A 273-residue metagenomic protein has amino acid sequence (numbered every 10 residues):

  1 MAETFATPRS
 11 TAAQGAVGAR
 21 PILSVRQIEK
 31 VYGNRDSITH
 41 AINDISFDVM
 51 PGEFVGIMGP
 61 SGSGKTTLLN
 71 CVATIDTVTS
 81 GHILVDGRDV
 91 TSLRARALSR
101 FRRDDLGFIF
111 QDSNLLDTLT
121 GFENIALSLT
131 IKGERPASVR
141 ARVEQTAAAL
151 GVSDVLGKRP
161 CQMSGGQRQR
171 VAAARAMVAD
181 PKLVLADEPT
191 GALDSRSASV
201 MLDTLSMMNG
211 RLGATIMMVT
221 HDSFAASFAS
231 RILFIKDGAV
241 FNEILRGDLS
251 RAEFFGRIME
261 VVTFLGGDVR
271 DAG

Functional and structural regions predicted by a protein language model:
A2-G18: Pre-NBD coupling/linker segments of ABC/ABC-like ATPases
A12, R135, S250-E253: Alpha-helix capping and helix-coil boundary motifs
Q14-V17, S80, R246: Feature targets compositionally biased, intrinsically disordered low-complexity regions with long contiguous runs
G18-R20, I38-N43, E253-V262: Glycine-rich, flexible loop segments associated with nucleotide phosphate handling
P21-I235: ABC family nucleotide-binding domain
A239-F264: Conserved beta-strand-loop-alpha-helix hinge in the C-terminal portion of ABC ATPase nucleotide-binding domains
